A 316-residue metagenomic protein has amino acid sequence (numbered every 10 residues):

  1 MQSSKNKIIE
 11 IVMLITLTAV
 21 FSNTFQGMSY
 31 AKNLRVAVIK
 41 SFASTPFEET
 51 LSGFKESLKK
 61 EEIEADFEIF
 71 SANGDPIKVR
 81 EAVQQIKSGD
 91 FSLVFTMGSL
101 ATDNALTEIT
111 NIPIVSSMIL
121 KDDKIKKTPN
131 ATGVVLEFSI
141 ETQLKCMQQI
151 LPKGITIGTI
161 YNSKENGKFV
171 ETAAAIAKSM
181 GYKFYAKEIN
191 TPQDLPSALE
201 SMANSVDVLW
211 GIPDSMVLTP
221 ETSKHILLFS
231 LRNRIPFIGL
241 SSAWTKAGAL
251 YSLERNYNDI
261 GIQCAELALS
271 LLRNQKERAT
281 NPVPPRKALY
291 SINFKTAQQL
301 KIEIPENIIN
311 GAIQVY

Functional and structural regions predicted by a protein language model:
S3-M13, F25-Y316: Short hydrophobic alpha-helices and adjacent helix-cap/hinge residues
I15-N23: Hydrophobic core
